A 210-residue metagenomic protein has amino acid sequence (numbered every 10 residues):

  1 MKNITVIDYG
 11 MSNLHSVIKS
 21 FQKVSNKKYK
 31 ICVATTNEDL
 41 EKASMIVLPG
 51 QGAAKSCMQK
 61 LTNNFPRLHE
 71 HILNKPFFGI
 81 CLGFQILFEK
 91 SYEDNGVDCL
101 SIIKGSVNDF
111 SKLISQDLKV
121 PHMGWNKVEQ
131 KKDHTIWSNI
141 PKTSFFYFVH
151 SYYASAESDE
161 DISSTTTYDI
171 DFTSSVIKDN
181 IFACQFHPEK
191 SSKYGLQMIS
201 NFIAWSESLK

Functional and structural regions predicted by a protein language model:
M1-F78, L82, S106-S111, Y194-K210: N-terminal beta1-alpha1 cap of cysteine-dependent amidohydrolase-like domains
K2, T143, I177-I181: Beta-strand-turn-beta hairpins that frame and shape the catalytic cleft of phosphate-ester-processing enzymes
D8, Y147, F182-F186: Active-site-proximal beta-strand elements of phosphoester/diester hydrolases
M11, F84, Y153, K190: Short, glycine/acidic-enriched loop or turn micro-motifs at the edges of active sites
G52-S56, Q85-N95, P188: A short secondary-structure junction motif
P66, K90-Y168: Pocket-forming structural segment of enzyme catalytic cores
C81, H150, H187: Histidine-centered divalent metal-coordination motifs
E157-D159, T166-E207: A glycine-centered loop/beta-turn motif at secondary-structure junctions
